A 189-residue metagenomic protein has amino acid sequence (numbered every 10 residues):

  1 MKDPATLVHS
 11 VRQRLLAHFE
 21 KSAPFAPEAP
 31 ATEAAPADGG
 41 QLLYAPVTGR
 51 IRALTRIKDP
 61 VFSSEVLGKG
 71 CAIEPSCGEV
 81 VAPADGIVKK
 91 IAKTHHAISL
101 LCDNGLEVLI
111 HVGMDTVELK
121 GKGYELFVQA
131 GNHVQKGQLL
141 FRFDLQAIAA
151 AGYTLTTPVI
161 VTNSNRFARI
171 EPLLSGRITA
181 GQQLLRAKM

Functional and structural regions predicted by a protein language model:
K2-M189: Contiguous, well-folded functional domains in the mature portion of proteins
